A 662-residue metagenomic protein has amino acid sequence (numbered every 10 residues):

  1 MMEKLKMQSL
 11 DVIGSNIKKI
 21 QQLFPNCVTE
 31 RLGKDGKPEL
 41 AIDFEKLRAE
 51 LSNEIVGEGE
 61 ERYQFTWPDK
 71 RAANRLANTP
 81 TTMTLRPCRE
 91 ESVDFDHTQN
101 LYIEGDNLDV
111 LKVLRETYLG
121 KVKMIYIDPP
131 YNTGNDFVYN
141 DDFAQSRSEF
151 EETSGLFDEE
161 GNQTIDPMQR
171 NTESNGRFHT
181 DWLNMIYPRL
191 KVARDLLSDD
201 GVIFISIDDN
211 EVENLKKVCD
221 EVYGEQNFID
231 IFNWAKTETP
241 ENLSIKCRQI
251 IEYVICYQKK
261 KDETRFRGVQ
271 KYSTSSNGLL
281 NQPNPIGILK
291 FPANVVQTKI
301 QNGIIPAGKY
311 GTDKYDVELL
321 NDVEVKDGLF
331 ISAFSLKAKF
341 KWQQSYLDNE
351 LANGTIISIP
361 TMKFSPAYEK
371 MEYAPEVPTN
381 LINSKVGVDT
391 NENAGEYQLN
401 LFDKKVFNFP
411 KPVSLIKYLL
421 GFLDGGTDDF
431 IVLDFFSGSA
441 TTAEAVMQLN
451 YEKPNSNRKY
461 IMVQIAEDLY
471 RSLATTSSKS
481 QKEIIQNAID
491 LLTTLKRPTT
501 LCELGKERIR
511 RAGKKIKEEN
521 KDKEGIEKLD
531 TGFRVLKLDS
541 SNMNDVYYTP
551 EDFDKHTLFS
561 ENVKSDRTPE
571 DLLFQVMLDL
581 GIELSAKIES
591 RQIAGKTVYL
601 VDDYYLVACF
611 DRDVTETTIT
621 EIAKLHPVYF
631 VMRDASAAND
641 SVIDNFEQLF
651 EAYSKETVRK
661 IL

Functional and structural regions predicted by a protein language model:
M1-Y126, Y131-P188, N487-A488, A635-A637 (+1 more regions): DnaQ-like (DEDDh/DEDDy) 3′-5′ exonuclease domain used for proofreading and 3′-end trimming on nucleic acids
M2, N107, D141-E151, L183 (+4 more regions): Conserved S-adenosyl-L-methionine
V113, T117-Y118, Y126, K271-N400 (+4 more regions): Segments forming glycine/polar-rich beta-alpha architectures that bind adenosine-containing cofactors
K123-M124, Y131-R170, L381-N400, N455-Q481: Metal-dependent catalytic core segments for phosphate chemistry
N162-I231, I461, T499-K521, S541: Conserved Class I SAM-dependent methyltransferase catalytic core
I186, D199-D200, D209-Q270: Signature of N6-adenine DNA methyltransferases within the class I
T239-Q301, N544-V546, P550: Flexible, glycine-/basic-rich loop-and-beta segments that form/coincide with the SAM-dependent methyltransferase
Q448-L662: PRPP-dependent phosphoribosyltransferase catalytic core
